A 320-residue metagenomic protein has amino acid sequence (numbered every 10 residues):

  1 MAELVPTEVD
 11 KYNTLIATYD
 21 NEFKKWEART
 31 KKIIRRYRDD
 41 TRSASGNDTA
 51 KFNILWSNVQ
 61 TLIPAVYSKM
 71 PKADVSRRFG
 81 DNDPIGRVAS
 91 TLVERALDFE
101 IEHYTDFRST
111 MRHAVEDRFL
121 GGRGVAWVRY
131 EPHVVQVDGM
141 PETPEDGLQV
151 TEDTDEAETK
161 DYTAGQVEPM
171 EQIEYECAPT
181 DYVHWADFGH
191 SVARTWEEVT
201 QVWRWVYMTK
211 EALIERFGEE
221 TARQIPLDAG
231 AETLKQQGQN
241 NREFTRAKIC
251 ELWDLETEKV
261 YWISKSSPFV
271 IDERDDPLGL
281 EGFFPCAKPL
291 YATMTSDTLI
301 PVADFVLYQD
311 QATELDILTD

Functional and structural regions predicted by a protein language model:
M1-D320: Extended alpha-helical, oligomerization-prone segments that build pores/tubes and scaffolds
